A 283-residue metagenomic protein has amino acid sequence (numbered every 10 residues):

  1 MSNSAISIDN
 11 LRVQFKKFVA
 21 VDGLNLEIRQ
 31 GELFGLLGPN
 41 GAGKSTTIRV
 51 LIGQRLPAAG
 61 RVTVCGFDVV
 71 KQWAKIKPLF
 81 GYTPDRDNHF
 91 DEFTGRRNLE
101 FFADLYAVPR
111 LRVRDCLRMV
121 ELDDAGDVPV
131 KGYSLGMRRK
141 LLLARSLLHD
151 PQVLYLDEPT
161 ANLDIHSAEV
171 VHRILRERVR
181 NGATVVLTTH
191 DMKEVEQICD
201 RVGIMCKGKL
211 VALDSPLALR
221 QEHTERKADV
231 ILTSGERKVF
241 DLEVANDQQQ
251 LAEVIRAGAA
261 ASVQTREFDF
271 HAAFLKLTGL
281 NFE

Functional and structural regions predicted by a protein language model:
M1-R12, L280-E283: ABC-family P-loop ATPase nucleotide-binding domain
N3, V21, H223-K227: A general secondary-structure signal for short beta-strands and their flanking turns/coil in non-transmembrane regions
I6, V13-C206, A212: ABC transporter nucleotide-binding domains
V211-L219: Charged, amphipathic alpha-helical segments
A218-E283: Short, charged/small-residue-rich alpha-helical element at the C-terminal edge of ABC transporter nucleotide-binding
